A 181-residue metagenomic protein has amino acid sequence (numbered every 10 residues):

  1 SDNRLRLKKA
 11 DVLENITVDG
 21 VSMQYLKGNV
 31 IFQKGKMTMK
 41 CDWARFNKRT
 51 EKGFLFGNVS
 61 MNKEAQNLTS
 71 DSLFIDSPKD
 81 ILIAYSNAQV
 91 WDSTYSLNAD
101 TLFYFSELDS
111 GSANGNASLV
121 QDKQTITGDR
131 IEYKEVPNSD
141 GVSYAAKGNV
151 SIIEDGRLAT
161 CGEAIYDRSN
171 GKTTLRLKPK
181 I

Functional and structural regions predicted by a protein language model:
S1-I181: N-terminal amphipathic/hydrophobic interface segments
